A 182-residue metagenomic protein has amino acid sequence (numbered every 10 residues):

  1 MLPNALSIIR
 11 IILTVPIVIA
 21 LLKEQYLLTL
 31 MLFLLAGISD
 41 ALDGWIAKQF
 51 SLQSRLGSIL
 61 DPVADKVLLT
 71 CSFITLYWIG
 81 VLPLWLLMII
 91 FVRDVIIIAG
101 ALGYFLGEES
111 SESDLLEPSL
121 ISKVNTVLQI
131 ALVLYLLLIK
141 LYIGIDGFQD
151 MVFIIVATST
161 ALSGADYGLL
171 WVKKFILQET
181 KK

Functional and structural regions predicted by a protein language model:
M1, E24, L52, L56 (+2 more regions): Residue-level signature of the cytosolic catalytic core of signaling kinases
M1-I9: N-terminal membrane topogenic signal
N4, V15-I17, V63: Hydrophobic residues in alpha-helical membrane-spanning segments
L13-I59, S72-I89, F148-T158: Membrane-embedded alpha-helical segments that form the functional core of polytopic membrane enzymes, especially those
M31, V63-K182: A feature for the membrane-embedded catalytic helix bundles of lipid/isoprenoid biosynthetic enzymes
